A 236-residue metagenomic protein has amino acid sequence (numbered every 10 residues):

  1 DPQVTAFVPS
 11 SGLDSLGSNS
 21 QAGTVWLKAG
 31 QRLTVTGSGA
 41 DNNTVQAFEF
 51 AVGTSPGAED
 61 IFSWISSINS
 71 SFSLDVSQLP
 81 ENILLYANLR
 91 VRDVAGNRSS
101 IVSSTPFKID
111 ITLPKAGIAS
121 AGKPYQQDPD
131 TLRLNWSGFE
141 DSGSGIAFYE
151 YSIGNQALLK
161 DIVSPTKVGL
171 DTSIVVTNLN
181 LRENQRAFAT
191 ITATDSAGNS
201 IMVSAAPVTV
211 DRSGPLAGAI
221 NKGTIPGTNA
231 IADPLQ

Functional and structural regions predicted by a protein language model:
D1-Q236: Low-complexity, disordered linker/stalk regions enriched in Pro/Thr/Ser/Gly
